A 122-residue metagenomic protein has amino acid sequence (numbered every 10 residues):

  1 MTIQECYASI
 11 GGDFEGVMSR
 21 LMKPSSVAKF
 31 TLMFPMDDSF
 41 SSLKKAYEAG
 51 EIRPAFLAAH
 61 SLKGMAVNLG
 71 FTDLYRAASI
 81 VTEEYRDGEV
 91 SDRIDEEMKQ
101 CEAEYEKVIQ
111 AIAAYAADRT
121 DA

Functional and structural regions predicted by a protein language model:
M1, M22-P24, F71-Y75, S91: Short, structured coil/loop segments at alpha-helix boundaries
M1-E5, S9, T120-A122: Non-catalytic signal-transmission and effector/linker regions of two-component phosphorelay proteins
M1-Q4, A28-F30, G50, V67: Short secondary-structure boundary micro-motifs
A8, M33-F34, T72-Y75: Alpha-helix N-cap/helix-start motif at coil-to-helix transitions, marked by capping-box chemistry
G11-S61, S91-T120: Long, amphipathic alpha-helical coiled-coil segments characteristic of histidine-phosphotransfer scaffolds
S39, E51, A55-A58, A66-R86: Short, well-ordered alpha-helical segments that carry or flank key catalytic/ligand-binding motifs at enzyme/regulatory
